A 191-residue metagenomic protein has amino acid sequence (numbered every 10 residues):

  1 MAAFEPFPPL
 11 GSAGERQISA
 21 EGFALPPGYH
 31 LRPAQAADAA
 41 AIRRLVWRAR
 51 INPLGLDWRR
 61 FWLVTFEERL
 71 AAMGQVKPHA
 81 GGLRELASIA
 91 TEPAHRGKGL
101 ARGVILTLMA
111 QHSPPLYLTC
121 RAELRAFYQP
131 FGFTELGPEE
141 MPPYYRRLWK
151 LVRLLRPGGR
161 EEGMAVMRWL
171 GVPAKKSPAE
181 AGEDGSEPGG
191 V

Functional and structural regions predicted by a protein language model:
A2-L54, L63-T65, G163-K176, P188-V191: Short amphipathic alpha-helix that is part of the acyltransferase structural core
Q35, E92, R121: Residue-level recognition of the GNAT/N-acetyltransferase active site
L63, R69-P78, L83-A90: Conserved beta-strand in the GNAT
G97-A110: Conserved acetyl-CoA-binding loop-helix of GNAT-fold acetyltransferases
A110-E123: Conserved GNAT acetyl-CoA-binding A-motif
A122-W149: Conserved active-site alpha-helix within GNAT-family acetyltransferase domains
K175-E183: Positively charged N-terminal leader segments that act as targeting/secretion signals
